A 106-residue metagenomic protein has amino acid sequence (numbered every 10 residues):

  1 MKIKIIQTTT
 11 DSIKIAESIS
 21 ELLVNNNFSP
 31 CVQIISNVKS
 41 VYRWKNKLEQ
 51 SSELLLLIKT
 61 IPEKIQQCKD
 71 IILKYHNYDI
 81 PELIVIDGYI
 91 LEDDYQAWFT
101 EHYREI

Functional and structural regions predicted by a protein language model:
M1-I106: Positively charged, small/polar-rich N-terminal and surface patches that mediate targeting and assembly and bind
